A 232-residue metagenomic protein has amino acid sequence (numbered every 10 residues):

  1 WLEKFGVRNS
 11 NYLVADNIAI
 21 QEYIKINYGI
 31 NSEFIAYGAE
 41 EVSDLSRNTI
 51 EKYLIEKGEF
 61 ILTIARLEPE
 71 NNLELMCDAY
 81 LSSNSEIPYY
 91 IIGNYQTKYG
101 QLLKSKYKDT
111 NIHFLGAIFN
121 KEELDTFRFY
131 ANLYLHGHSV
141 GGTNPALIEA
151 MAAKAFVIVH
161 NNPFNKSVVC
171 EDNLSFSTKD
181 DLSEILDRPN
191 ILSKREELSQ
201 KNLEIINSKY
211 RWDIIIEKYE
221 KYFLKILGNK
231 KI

Functional and structural regions predicted by a protein language model:
W1-Y12: Membrane-proximal helix-turn-helix segments that form the acceptor-binding/catalytic region of lipid-linked
N9, I20-E40: Helix-loop-beta element that forms the nucleotide-linked donor phosphate-binding surface in glycosyltransferases
V14, L54-N71, C77-N84, Y90: Conserved donor-binding/catalytic core segment of Leloir-type glycosyltransferases
Q101-K121: Nucleotide-activated donor-binding/catalytic signature segment of Leloir-type glycosyltransferases, i.e., the conserved
D125-A131: Short alpha-helical donor nucleotide-sugar binding micro-motif in glycosyltransferases
H138-S139: Aromatic "clamp/platform" in nucleotide-sugar-dependent glycosyltransferases that forms part of the donor/acceptor
L147, F156-V159: Short hydrophobic beta-strand element within catalytic cores of glycosyltransferases and related nucleotide-activated
K166-R188: Change "using UDP/GDP/dTDP sugars" to "using nucleotide sugars
